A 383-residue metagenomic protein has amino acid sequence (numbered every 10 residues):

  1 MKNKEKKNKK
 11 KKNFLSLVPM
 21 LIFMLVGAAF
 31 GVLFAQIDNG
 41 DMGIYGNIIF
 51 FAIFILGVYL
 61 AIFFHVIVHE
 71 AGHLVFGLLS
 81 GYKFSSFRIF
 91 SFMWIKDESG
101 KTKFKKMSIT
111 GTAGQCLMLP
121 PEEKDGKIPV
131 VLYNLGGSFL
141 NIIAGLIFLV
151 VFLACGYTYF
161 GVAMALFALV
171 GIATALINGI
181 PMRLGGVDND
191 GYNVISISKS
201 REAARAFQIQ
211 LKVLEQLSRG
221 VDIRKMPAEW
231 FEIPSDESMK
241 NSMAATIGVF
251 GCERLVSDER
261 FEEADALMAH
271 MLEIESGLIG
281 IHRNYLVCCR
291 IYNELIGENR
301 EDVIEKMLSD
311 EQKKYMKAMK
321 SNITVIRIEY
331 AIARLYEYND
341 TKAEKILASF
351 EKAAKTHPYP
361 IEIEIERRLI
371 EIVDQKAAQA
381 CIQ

Functional and structural regions predicted by a protein language model:
K2-V58, I109: Topogenic membrane-insertion module of multi-pass membrane proteins
G57-P121: Small-residue-rich helix-interface/hinge motifs
L79, Q115-K124, M182-E263, A269-E275 (+1 more regions): Polar-ligand-bearing catalytic/cofactor-coordination segments of membrane-embedded or membrane-tethered inner-membrane
P121-S218: Hydrophobic transmembrane alpha-helical segments that form the core helix bundle of multi-pass membrane enzymes
K225-D236, F261-I274, E298-M316, Y338-A353 (+1 more regions): Alpha-helical repeat scaffolds
S238-T246, H282-C289, S321-T324, I328: Start-of-helix signal in alpha-solenoid helical-repeat scaffolds, especially tetratricopeptide repeats
F250, C289-N293, T324-L335, E366-K376: "A position-specific structural signal for the A-helix of alpha-solenoid helical repeats
E253, S257, L278-N322: Alpha-helical adaptor scaffolds
